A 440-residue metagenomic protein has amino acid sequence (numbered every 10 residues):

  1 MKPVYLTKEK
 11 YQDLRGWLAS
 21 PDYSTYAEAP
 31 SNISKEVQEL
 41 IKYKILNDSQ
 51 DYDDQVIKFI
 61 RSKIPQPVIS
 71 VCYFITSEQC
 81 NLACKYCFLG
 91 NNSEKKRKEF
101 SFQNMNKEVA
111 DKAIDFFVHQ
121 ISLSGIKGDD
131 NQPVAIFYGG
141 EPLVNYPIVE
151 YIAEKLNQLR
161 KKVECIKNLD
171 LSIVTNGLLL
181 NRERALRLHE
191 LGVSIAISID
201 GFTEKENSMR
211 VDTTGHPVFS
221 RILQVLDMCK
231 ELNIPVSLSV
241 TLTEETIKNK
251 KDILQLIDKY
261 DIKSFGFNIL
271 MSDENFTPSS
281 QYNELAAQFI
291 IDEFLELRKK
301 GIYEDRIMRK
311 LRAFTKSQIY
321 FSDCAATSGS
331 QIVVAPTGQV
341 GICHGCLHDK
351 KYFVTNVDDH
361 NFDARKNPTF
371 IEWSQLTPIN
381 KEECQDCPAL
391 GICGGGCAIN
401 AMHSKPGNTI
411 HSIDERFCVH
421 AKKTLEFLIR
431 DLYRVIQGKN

Functional and structural regions predicted by a protein language model:
K2-K35, T337, I379-N440: Radical SAM enzyme core and accessory elements
K2-Y5, E9, N32-Y73, I126-D129: N-terminal [4Fe-4S]-dependent radical SAM core
V71-E108: Canonical Radical SAM [4Fe-4S] cluster-binding loop centered on the CxxxCxxC motif and its immediate flanking residues
A110, I114-I136, N145-S272: Radical SAM/AdoMet-radical enzyme domain recognition
K112-I136, E372-Q375, S412-N440: Short Fe-S-cluster ligation motifs
E204-M209, S264-L285, E304-Y320, G345-V354: Flexible glycine/acidic-rich beta-alpha junction loops that bind and position SAM and/or redox cofactors in anaerobic
L285-T315, G345-G391: C-terminal accessory region of radical SAM enzymes
A325-S328: Short, small/polar residue-rich loop motifs at catalytic or cofactor-binding pockets
